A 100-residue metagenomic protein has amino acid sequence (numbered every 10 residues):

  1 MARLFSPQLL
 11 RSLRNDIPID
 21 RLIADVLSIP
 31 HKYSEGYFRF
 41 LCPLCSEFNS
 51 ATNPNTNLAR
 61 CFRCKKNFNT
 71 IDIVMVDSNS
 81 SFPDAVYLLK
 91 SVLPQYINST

Functional and structural regions predicted by a protein language model:
M1-T100: N-terminal structured subdomain of primase-like DNA metabolism proteins
